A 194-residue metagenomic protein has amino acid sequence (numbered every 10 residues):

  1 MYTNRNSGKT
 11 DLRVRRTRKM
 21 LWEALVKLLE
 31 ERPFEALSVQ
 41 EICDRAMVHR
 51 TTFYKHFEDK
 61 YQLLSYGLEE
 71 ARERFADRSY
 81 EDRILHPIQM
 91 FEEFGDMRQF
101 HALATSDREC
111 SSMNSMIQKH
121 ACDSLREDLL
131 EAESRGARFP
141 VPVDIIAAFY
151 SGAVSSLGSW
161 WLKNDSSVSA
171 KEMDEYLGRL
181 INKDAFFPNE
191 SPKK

Functional and structural regions predicted by a protein language model:
M1-R32, E41: Basic, helix-initiating cap at the start of DNA-binding domains
M1-Y2, L130, K163-K194: C-terminal peripheral helix-coil segments that are non-catalytic and often amphipathic
L21, L25, F57, L64 (+1 more regions): DNA major-groove recognition helix of helix-turn-helix
L28-K60: Helix-turn-helix
S38-V39, G67-A76: Short, basic, alpha-helical segments at the C-terminal edge of helix-turn-helix-like DNA-binding modules
D77-S111: Hydrophobic alpha-helical connector segments
L85-Q89, C110-R135, V141-S156, A185-F186: Amphipathic alpha-helical packing segments from all-alpha helical-bundle domains
